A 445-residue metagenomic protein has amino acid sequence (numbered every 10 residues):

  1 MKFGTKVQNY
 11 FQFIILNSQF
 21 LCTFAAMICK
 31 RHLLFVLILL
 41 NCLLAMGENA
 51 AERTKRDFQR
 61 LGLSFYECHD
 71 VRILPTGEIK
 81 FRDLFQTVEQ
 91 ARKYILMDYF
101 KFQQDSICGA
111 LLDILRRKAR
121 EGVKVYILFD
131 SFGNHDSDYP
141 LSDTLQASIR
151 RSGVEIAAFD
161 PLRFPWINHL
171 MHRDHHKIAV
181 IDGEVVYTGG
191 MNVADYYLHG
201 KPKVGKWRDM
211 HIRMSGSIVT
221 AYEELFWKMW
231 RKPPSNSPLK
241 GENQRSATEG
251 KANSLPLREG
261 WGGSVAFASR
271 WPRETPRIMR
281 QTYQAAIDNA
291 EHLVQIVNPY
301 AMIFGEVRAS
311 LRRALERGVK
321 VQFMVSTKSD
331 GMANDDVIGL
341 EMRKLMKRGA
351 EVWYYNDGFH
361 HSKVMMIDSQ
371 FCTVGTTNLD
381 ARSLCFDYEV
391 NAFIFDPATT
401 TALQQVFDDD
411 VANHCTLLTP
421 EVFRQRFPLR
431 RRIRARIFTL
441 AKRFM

Functional and structural regions predicted by a protein language model:
G4, C29-R31: Short, basic/polar N-terminal leader/transit segment immediately after the initiator methionine
G4-Q8, Q19: Cationic, amphipathic, low-complexity segments that mediate targeting or membrane/lipid association
I28, L43-M445: Charged, low-complexity intrinsically disordered terminal segments
H32-L40: Sec-dependent N-terminal signal peptides
